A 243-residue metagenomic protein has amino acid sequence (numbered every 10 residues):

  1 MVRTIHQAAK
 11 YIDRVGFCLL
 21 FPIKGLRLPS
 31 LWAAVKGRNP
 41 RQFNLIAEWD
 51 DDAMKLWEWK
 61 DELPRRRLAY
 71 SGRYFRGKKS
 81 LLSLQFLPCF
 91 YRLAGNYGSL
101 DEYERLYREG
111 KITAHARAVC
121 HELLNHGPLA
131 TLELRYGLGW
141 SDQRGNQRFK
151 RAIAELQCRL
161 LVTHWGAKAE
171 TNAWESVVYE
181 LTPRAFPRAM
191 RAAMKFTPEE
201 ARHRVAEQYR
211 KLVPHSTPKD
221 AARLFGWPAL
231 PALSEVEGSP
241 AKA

Functional and structural regions predicted by a protein language model:
M1-A243: Long, low-complexity intrinsically disordered regions
